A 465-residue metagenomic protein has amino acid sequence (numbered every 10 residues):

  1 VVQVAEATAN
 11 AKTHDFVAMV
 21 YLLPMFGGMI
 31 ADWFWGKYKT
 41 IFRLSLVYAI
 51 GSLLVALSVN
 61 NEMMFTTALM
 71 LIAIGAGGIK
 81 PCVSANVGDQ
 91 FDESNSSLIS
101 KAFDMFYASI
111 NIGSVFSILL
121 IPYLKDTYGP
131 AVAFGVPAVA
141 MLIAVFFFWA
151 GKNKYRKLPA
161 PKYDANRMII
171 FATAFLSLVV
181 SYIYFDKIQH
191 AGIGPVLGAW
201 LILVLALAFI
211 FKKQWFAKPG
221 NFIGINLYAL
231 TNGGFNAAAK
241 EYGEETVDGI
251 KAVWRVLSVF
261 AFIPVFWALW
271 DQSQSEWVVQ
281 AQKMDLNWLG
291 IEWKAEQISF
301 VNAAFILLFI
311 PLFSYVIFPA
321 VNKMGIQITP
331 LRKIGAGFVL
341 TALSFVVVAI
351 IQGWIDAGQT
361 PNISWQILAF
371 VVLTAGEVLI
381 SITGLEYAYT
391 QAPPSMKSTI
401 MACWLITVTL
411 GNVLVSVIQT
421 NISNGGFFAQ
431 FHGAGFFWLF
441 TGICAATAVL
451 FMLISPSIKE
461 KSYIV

Functional and structural regions predicted by a protein language model:
V1-V20, L98-K101: Extracellular/periplasmic helix-loop-helix junction of adjacent transmembrane segments in MFS-like secondary
E6-A7, S94-F106, A131, E292-W293 (+1 more regions): Loop-to-transmembrane helix entry/capping segments in MFS-fold secondary transporters and related SLC/MFSD carriers
T13-D32, V115-S117, F300-Y315, L410: Central cavity-lining transmembrane alpha-helices of secondary-active solute carriers, predominantly the Major
P24-V47, S52-L53: Conserved MFS/SLC helix-loop-helix module at the cytosolic interface between two early adjacent transmembrane helices
I30-F34, L120-Y128, V316-I317, I418-A429: Interfacial helix-cap and linker-helix signal at transmembrane-aqueous boundaries of multi-pass secondary transporters
R43-F65, I334-G358: C-terminal ends and interior cores of transmembrane alpha-helices in multi-pass membrane transporters/permeases
G78-S94, F370, E377-A392: Intracellular juxtamembrane helix-capping segments at the cytosolic ends of symmetry-related transmembrane helices
E93-S94, S100, I121-Q297, L308 (+6 more regions): Intracellular loop-helix junctions on the cytosolic face of multi-pass helical membrane proteins
